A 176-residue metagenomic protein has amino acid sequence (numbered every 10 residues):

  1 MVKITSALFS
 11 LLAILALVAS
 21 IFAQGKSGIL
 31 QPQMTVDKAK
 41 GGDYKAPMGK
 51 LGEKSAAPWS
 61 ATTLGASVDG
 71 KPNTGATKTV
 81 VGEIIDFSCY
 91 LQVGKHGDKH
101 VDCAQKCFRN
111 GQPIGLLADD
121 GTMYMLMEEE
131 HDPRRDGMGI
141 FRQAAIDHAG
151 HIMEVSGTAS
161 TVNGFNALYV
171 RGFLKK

Functional and structural regions predicted by a protein language model:
M1-A7: Positively charged n-region of N-terminal signal peptides that target proteins for export
L8-S20: Bacterial N-terminal signal peptides
F22-K176: OB-fold and OB-like single-stranded nucleic-acid-recognition modules and their adjacent interaction interfaces
